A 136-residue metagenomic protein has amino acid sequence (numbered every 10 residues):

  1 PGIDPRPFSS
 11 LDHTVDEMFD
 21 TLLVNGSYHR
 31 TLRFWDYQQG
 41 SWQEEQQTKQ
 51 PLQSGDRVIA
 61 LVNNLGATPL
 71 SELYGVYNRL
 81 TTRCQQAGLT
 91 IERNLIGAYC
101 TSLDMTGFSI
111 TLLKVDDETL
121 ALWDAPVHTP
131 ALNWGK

Functional and structural regions predicted by a protein language model:
P1-Y74: Mixed-charge interfacial surface used for oligomerization/domain docking and macromolecular partner engagement
S9-S10, L65-T82, S102-V115: Short glycine/threonine-rich loop-to-helix capping motif typified by GTGT followed within a few residues by an Asp-Pro
F34, Q38, V76, G107 (+1 more regions): Generic preference for flexible, low-structure residues
D56-I59, T90-E92, S109: Structural motif
Y74, A87, L132-G135: Broad hydrophobic/π-residue packing in well-ordered secondary structure
R83-T101: Conserved phosphate-binding/catalytic loops in two-lobed NTP-binding clefts
L95-G135: C-terminal edge-of-domain segments
